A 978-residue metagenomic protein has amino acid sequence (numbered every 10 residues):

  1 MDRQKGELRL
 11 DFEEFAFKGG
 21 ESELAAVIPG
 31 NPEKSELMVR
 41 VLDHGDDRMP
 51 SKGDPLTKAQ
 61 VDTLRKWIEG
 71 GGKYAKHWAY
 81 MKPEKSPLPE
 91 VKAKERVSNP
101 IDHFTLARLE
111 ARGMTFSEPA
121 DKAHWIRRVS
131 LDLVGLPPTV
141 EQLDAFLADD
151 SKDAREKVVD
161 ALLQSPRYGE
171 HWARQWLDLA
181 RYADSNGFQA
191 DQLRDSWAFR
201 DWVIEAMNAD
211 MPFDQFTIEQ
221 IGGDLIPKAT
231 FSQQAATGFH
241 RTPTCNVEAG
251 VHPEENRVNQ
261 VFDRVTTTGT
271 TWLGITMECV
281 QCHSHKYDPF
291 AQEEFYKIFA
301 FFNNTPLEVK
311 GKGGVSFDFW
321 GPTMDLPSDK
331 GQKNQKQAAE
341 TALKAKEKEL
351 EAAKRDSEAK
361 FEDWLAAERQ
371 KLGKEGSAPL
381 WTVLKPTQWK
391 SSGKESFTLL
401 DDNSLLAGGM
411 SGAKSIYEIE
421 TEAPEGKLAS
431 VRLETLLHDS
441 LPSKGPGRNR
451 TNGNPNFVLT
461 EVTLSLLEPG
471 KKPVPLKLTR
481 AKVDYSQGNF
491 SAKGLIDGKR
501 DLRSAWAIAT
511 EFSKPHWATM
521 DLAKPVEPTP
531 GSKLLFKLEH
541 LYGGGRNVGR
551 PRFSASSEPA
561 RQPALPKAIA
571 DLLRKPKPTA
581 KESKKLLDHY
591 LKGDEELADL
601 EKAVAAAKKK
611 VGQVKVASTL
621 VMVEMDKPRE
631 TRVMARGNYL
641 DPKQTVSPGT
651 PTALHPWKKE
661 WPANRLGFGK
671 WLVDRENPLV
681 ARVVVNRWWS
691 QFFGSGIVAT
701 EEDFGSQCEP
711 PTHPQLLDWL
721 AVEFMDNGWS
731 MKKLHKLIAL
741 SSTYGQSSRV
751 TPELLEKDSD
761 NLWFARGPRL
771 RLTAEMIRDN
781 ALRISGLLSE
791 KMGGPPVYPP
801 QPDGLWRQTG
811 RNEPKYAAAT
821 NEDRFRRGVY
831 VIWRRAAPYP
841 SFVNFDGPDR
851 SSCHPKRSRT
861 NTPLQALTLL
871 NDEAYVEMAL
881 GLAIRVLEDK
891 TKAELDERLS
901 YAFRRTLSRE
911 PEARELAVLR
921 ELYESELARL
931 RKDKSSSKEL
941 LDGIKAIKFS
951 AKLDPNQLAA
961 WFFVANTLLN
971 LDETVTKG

Functional and structural regions predicted by a protein language model:
M1-R65, E69-A107, A111, A123-R128 (+8 more regions): Solvent-exposed helix-loop boundary motif
E7-A16, E21, K73-P87, R194-S196 (+12 more regions): Primarily the internal scaffold of c-type cytochrome electron-transfer domains, especially repeated/multiheme c-type
W67, A154-Q292, I298-N303, E434-L436 (+4 more regions): Extended surface/linker regions that mediate inter-domain or inter-protein docking in multi-component redox
K92-R128, D132-R167, R181-K228, P289 (+11 more regions): Primarily short, surface-exposed interaction patches in extracytoplasmic proteins
E368-I416, D439, S465-P530, T631-P656: Disordered, acidic Ser/Thr/Pro-rich linker "stalks" and the adjacent N-terminal cap of the next globular domain
S415-Y417, E422-G488, A492, A818 (+1 more regions): Surface-exposed, glycine/proline- and aromatic-rich loop segments on solvent-exposed faces across compartments
P424-S430, P528-L535: Extended extracellular/luminal ectodomain segments enriched in beta-structured repeat modules
L433, P446-P469, K533-L535, E539-G543 (+1 more regions): Exposed low-complexity, polar/acidic, P/S/T/G-rich flexible segments that act as propeptides, protease-susceptible
